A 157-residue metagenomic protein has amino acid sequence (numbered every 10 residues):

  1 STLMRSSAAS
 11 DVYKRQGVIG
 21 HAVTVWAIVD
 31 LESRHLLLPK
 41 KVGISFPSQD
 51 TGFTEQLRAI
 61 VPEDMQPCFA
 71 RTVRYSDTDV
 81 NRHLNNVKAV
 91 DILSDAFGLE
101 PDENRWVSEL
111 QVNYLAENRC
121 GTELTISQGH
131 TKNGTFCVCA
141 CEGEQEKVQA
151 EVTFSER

Functional and structural regions predicted by a protein language model:
S1-A9, Y13: Single conserved hydrophobic/aromatic residue that forms the stacking wall/gate of nucleotide- or nucleobase-binding
S10-K14, W26, Y75, G134-C141: Generic short beta-strand
Q16-L37: Contiguous hydrophobic, core-forming segments of folded domains
G17, H35, H83, Q145-K147: Residue-level signal for well-ordered, solvent-exposed loop/turn and beta-edge residues enriched in charged/polar side
V18-H21, I92-T135, V148-S155: Hydrophobic beta-strand-centered segment that forms part of the acyl-chain substrate-binding groove
W26, R71-V73, V112, V152: Preference for bulky hydrophobic residues occupying beta-strand positions in well-ordered beta-sheet regions
W26-I28, I44-S45, F154-E156: A short acidic/small-residue loop/turn micro-motif
D30-W106: Hot-dog-fold acyl-thioester-processing enzymes
